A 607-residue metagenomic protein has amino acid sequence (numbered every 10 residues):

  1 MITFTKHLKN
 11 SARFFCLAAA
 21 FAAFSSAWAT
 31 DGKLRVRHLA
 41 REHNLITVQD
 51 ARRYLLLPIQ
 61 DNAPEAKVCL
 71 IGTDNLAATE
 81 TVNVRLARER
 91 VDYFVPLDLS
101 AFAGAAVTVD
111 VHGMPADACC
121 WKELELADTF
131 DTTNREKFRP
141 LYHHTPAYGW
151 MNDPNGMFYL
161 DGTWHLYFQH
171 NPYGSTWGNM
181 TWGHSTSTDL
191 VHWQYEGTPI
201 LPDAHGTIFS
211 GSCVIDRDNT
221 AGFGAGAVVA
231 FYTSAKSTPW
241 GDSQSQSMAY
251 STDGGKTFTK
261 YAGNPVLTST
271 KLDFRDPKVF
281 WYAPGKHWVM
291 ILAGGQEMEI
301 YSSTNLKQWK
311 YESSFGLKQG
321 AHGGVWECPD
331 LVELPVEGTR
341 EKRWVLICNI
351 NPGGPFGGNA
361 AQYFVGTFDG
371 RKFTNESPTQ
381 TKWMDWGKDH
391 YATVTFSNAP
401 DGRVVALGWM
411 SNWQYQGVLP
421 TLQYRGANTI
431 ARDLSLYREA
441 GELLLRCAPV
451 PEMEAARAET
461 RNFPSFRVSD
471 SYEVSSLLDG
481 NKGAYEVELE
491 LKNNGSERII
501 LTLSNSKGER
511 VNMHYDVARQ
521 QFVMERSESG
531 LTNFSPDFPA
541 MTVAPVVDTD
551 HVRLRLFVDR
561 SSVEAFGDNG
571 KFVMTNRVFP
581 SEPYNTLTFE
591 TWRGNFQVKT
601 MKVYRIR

Functional and structural regions predicted by a protein language model:
M1-D31: Bacterial Sec-dependent N-terminal signal peptides
G32-N75, L99-G113, G338, T367-R607: Beta-rich accessory regions
V36-R41, L76-L97, A118-N155, G174-W177 (+7 more regions): Surface loop/turn signatures of beta-propeller and other carbohydrate-active proteins
L57, V109-D110, D153-Y173, Y195-P199 (+9 more regions): Hydrophobic core segments of beta-strands in well-ordered, beta-rich domains
E65-K67, I71-T73, T145, D161-G162 (+1 more regions): Beta-propeller domains
T73, S187, S251-T252, I300-L306 (+1 more regions): Conserved Ser/Thr-centered positions that define the repeating blades of beta-propeller domains
T181-G183, Q246-A249, E299, Q362: A short loop-to-beta-strand structural motif that recurs across blades of beta-propeller domains
L334-V336, W344, F356-D369: Acidic, glycine-rich loop-and-beta core segments that form the ion-binding/anion-interacting portion of active sites
